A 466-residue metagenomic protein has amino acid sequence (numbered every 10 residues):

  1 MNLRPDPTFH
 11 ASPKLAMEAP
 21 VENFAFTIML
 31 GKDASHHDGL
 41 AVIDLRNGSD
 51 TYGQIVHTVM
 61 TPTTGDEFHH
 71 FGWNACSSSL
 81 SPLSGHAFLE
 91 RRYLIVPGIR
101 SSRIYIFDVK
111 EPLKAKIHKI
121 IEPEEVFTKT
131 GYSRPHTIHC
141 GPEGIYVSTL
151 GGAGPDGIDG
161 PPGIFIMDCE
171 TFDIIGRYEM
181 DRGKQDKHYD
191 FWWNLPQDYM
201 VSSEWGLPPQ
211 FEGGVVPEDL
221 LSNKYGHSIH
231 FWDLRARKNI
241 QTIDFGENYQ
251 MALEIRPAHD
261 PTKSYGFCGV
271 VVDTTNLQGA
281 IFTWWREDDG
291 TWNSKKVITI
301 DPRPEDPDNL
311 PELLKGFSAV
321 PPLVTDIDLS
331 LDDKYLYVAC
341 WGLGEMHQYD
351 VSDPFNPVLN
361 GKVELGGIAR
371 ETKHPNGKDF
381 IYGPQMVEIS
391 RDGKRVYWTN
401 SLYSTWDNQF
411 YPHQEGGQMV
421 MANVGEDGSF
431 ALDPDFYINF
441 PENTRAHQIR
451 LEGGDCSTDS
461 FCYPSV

Functional and structural regions predicted by a protein language model:
N2-P5, A16-L89, I95-E122, G157-D159 (+1 more regions): Beta-propeller domains
N2-V21, F68-E90, G131-P142, W192-D198 (+5 more regions): Structural signature of eukaryotic scaffold interfaces centered on beta-propeller domains
K14, A19-P20, T27-A34, S81-R92 (+5 more regions): Short, conserved, GDST-rich strand-edge loop motifs in beta-rich repeat architectures
V42-T51, I106-K116, C169-F172, F231-K238 (+4 more regions): Short loop/turn segments immediately following beta-strands, especially the blade-tip and inter-blade linker loops
Q54-W73, K119-G131, I174-D186, N239-L253 (+3 more regions): Surface-exposed loop and turn segments in beta-propeller and other repeat-based domains that flank or scaffold
D108-L195: Asp-box/WD-like beta-propeller blade repeats and closely related beta-sheet repeat scaffolds
D181-Y349: Beta-propeller domains
S264-T274, Q278-W284, F317-H413, G417: Loop/turn-rich, solvent-exposed surfaces of beta-rich toroidal or solenoidal domains
